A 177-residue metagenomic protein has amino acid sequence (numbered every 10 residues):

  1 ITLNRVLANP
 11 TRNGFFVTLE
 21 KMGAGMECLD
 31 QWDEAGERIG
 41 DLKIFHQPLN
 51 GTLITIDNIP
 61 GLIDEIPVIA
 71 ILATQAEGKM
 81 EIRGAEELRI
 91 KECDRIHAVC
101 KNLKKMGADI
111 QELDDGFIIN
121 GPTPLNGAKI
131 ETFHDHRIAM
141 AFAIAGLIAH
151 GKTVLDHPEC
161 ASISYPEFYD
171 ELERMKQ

Functional and structural regions predicted by a protein language model:
I1-Q177: Short, structured segments at the rim of ligand-binding sites
